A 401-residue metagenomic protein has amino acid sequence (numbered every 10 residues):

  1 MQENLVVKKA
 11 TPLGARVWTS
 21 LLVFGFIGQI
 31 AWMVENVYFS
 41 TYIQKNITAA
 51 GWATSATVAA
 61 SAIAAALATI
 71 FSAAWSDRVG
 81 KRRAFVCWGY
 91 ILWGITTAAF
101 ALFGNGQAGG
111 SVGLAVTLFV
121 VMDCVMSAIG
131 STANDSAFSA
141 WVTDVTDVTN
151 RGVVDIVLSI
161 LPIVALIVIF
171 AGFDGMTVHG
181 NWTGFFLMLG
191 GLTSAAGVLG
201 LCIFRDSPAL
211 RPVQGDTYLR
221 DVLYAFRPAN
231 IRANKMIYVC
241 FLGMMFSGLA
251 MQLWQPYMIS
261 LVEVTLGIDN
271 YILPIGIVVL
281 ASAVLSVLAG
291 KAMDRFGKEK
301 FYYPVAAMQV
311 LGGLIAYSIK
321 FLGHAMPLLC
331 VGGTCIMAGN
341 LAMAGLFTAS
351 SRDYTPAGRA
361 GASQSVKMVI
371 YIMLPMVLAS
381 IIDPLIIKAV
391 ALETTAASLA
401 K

Functional and structural regions predicted by a protein language model:
Q2-G14, P208-C240: Juxtamembrane intracellular "pre-TM" segments in multi-pass secondary transporters
E3-A62, M236-G243, S247-T265: Helix-loop boundary and gating motifs at the non-cytosolic
A66, G152-D174, M368-S380: Glycine-rich segments within core transmembrane alpha-helices of 12-TM secondary carriers
L67-K81, L285-K298: Helix-to-loop junctions at the C-terminal end of transmembrane segments in multipass secondary transporters
D77-I91, R295-A307: Cytoplasmic membrane-interface "Motif A"-like loop-to-helix N-cap segments of 12-TM Major Facilitator Superfamily
Y90-G113, M308-H324: C-terminal ends and interior cores of transmembrane alpha-helices in multi-pass membrane transporters/permeases
K300-A344: C-terminal transmembrane helical hairpin of 12-TM major facilitator-type secondary transporters
A357-V390: A late C-terminal transmembrane helix in Major Facilitator Superfamily
